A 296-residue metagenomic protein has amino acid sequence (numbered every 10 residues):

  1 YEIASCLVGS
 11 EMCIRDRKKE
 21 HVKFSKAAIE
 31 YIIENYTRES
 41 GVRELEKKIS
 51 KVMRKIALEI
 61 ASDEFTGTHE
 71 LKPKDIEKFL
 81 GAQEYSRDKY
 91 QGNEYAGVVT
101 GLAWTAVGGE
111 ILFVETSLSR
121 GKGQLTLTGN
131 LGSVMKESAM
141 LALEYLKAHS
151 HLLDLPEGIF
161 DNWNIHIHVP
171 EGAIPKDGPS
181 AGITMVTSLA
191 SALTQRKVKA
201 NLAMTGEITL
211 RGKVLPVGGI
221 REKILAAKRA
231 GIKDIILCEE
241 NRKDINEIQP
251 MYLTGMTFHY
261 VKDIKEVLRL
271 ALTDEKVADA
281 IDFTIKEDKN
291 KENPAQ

Functional and structural regions predicted by a protein language model:
Y1-G9, I14: Single conserved hydrophobic/aromatic residue that forms the stacking wall/gate of nucleotide- or nucleobase-binding
I14-D16, K276: Short, low-complexity export/processing leader segments characterized by acidic and small residues
K18, E64-F65, A227: Inter-lobe coupling/hinge segments of SF2-like helicase ATPases
K18-T37: Short conserved motifs of the RecA-like P-loop NTPase core
N35-E44, K48, E84-R87, V214: C-terminal helicase module of SF1/SF2 nucleic-acid helicases/translocases
R43-A61: C-terminal helical "lid" of AAA+/P-loop NTPase domains
I60-R87: Amphipathic alpha-helical
T68, S86-T100, V107-Q296: Peripheral, non-AAA+ core regions of ATP-driven protein-machinery
